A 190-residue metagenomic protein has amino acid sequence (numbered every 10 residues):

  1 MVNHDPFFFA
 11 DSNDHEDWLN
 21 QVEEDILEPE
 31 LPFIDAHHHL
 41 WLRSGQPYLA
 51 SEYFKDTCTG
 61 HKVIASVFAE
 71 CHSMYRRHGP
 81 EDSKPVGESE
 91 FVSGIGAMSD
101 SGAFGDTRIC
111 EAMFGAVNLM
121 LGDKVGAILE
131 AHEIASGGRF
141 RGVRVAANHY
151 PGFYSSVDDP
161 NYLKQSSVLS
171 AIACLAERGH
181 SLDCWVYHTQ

Functional and structural regions predicted by a protein language model:
M1-Q190: Helix-coil boundary/capping segments in enzymes
